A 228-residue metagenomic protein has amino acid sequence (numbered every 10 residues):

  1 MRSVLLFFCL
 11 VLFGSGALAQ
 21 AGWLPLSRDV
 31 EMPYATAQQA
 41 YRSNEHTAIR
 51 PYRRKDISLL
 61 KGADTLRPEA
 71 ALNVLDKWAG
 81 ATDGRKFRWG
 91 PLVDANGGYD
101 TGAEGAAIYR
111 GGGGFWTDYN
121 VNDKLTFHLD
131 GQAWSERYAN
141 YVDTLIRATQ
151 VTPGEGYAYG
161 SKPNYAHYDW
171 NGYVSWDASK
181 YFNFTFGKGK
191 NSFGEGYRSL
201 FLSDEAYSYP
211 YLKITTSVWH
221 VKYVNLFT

Functional and structural regions predicted by a protein language model:
M1-V4: Positively charged n-region of N-terminal signal peptides that target proteins for export
L6-F8: Sec-dependent N-terminal signal peptides
G14-G16: N-terminal signal peptide c-region/cleavage motif recognized by signal peptidases
A21-T228: Outer-membrane beta-barrel channel domains
